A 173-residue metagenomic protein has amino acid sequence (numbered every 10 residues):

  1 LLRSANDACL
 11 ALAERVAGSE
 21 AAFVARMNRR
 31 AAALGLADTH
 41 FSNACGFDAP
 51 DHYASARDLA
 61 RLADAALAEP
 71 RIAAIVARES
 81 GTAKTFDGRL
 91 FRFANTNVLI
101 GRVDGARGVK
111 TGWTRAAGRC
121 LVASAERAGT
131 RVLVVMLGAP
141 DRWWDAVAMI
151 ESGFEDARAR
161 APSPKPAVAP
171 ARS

Functional and structural regions predicted by a protein language model:
L1-R57, A66-P70: Active-site-adjacent loops and short helices of periplasmic peptidoglycan-processing enzymes
L36-A37, A44, D48-Y53, R57-S173: Domain-terminus/edge residues, biased toward the C-terminal soluble/receptor-binding domains of extracytoplasmic
